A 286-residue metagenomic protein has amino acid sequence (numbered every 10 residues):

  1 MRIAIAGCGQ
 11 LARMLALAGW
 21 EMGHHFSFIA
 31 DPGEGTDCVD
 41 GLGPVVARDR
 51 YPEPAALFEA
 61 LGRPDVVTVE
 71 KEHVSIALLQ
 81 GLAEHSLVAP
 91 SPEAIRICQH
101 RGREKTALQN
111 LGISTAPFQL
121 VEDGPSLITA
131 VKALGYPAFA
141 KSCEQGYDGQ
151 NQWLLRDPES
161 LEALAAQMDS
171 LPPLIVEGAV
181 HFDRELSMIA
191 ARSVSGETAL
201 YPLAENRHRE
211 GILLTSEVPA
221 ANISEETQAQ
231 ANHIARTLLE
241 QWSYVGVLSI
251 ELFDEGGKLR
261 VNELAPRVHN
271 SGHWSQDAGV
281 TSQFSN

Functional and structural regions predicted by a protein language model:
M1-Q99, R103, N110, P125: ATP-binding N-terminal substructure of ATP-dependent carboxylate-amine bond-forming enzymes
P32, E72, C143, A179 (+4 more regions): Anionic group-transfer/hydrolysis microenvironments
I97-S187, A191-Q241: Active-site nucleotide/adenylate-binding loops and adjacent lid/helix of ATP-dependent enzymes
G211-L213, S271-D277: A short, polar/charged loop-to-alpha-helix boundary motif
I223, S275-V280: Short alpha-helix boundary/capping segments
S243-H273: Conserved metal-phosphate-binding beta-hairpin within the catalytic cores of diverse ATP-dependent phosphoryl-transfer
